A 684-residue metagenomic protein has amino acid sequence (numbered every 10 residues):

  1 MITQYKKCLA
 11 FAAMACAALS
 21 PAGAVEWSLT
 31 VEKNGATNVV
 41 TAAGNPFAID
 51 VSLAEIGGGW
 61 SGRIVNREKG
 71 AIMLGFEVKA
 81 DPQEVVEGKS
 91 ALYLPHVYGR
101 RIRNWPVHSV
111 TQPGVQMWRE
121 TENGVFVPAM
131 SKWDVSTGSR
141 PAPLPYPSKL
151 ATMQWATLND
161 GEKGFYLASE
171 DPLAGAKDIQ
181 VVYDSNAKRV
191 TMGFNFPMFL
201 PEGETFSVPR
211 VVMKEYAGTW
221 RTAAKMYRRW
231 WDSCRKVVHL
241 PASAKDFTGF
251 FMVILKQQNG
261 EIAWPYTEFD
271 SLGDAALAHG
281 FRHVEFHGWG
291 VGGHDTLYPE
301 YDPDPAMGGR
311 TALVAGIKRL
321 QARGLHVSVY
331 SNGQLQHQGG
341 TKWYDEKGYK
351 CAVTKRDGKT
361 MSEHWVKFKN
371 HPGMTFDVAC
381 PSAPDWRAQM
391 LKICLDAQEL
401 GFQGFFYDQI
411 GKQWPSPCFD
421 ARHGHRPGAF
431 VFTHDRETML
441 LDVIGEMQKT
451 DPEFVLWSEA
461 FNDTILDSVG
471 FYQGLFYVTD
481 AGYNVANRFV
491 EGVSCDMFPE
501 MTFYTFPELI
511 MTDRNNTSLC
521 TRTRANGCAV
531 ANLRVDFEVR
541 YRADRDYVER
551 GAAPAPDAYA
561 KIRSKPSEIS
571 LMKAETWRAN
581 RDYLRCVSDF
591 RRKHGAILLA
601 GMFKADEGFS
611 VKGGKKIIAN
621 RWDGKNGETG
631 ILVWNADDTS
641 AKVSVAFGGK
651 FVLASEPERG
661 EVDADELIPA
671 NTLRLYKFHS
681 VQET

Functional and structural regions predicted by a protein language model:
M1-A10: Bacterial N-terminal signal peptides that target proteins for export
A13-P21: Hydrophobic h-region of N-terminal signal peptides that target proteins for export in Gram-negative bacteria
W27-A42, F47-I179: Polysaccharide-binding surfaces and accessory modules of carbohydrate-active proteins
V31, G203-E204, V208, D435-P657 (+3 more regions): Active-site-proximal substrate-binding groove within the catalytic cores of carbohydrate-active enzymes
A71-L74, T121-S328, N332-W343, T576 (+5 more regions): Conserved structural scaffold segments of CAZyme catalytic domains across common CAZy folds
E261-W264, A312-L313, K318, S328-L400 (+1 more regions): Active-site-adjacent "subsite" loops/lids of carbohydrate-active enzymes
G290-L313, K342-P381, Q413-T438, V443: Aromatic- and acidic-residue-enriched carbohydrate-binding clefts of CAZyme catalytic domains
D377-V469, D480-V485: Active-site neighborhood of glycoside hydrolase catalytic domains
